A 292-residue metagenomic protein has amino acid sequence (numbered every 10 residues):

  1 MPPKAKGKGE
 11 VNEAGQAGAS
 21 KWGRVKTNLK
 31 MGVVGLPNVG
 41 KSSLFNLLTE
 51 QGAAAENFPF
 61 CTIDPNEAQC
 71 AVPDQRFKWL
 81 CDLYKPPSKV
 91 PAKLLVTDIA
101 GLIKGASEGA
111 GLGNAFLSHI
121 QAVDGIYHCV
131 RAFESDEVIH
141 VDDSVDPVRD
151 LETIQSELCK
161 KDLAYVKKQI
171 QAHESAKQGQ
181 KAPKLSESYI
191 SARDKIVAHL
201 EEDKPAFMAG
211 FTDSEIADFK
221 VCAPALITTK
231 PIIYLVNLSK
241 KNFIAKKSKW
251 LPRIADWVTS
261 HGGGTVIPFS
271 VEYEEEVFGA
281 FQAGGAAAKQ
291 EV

Functional and structural regions predicted by a protein language model:
P2-I139, V148, Q155-E157, V166-A176 (+1 more regions): Conserved G1/Walker A P-loop phosphate-binding module
S20, K220-A223, I254: Generic recognition of flexible, low-complexity loop/linker segments
V39, K161, H261: Residue-level signal for short amphipathic helical patches enriched in basic/charged and nearby hydrophobic residues
A53, P205, G263-G264: Short aromatic/hydrophobic-glycine micro-motifs
P73-D74, D146, T212, Q282-A286: Helix N-terminus capping/helix-initiation residues
G101-G105, L238-F243: Short acidic, Gly/Ser-rich segments with clustered Asp/Glu that frequently serve as metal-coordination loops in enzyme
S107-I233, F243, K247: Phosphate/Mg2+-binding loops and adjacent switch elements in nucleotide/diphosphate-handling enzyme cores
E152, K168-Q171, K181-S191, I232 (+1 more regions): Canonical P-loop GTPase G-domain recognition
